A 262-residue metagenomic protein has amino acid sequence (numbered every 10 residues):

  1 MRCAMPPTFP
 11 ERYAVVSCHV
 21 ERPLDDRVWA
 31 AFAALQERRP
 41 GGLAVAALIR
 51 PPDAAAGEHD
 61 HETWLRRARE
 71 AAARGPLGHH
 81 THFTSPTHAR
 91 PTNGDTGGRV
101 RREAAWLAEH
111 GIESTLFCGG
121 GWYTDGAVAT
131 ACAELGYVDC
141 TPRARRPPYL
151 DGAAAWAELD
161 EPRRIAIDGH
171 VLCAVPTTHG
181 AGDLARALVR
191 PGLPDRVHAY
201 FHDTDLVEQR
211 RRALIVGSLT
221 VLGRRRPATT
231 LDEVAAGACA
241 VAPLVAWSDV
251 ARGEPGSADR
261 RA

Functional and structural regions predicted by a protein language model:
M1-A73: Active-site beta->alpha N-cap acidic-glycine motif
R2-F9, R39, G192-A262: C-terminal domain-boundary segment and adjacent tail
T8, A55-G57, L116-A199, C239-L244: Active-site-adjacent pocket scaffolds in enzyme catalytic domains
H19-E21, L48-P52, H82-T84, W122 (+4 more regions): Active-site beta-loop-alpha junctions enriched in small/polar residues
D25-W29, A55-H59, A89, G126-A131 (+2 more regions): A short acidic (Asp/Glu
D26-A33, E58-R66, T96-R101, R211-L222: Well-ordered, non-membrane alpha-helical segments in soluble/globular domains
A33-R38, E70, E109, G126-V138 (+1 more regions): Short, surface-exposed basic-aromatic patches at helix termini and helix-loop junctions that form
A46-A127, Y149, V197-F201: Metal-dependent polysaccharide deacetylase catalytic core of the NodB/CE4 family, i.e., the active-site-bearing domain
